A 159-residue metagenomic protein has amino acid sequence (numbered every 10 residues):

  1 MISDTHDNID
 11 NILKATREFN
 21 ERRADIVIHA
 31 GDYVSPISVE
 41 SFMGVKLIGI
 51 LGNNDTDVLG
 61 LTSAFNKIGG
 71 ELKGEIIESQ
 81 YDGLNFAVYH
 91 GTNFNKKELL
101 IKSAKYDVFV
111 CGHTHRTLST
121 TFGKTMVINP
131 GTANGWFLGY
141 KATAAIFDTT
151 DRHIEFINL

Functional and structural regions predicted by a protein language model:
M1-V45, T56, T62, I68-G70 (+2 more regions): N-terminal active-site segment of His-dependent metallophosphoesterases
I2-S3, V27-D32, I48-N53, V88-H90 (+2 more regions): Active-site neighborhood of phospho(di)ester-bond hydrolases with catalytic His/Asp-centered motifs
H6-N11, V34-I37, D55-L59, N93-E98 (+2 more regions): Active-site environment of divalent metal-dependent phosphoester hydrolases
I48-G91: Helix-adjacent hinge/juxtasegments
T56-A64, I101, T125-T132: Short Pro/Gly-enriched beta-strand edge/turn motifs at strand-loop
L59, S63, Y89, F94-A104 (+3 more regions): Binuclear metal-dependent hydrolase catalytic cores centered on His/Asp/Glu-rich metal-binding motifs
K73-D82, A104-K105, T121-G123, V127-L159: Binuclear metal-dependent phosphoesterase catalytic core
I76-H113: Internal catalytic-core helix/loop-beta-alpha segment that presents or stabilizes conserved functional determinants
